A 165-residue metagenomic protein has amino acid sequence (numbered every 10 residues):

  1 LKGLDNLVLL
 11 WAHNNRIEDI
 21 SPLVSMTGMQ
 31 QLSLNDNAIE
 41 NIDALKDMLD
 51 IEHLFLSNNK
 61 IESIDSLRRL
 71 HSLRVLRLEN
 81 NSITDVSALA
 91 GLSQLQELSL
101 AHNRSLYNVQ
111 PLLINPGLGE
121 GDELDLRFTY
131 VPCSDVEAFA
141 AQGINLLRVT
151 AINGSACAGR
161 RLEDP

Functional and structural regions predicted by a protein language model:
G3-E18, P22-E40, A44-E62, S66-T84 (+3 more regions): Concave beta-strand-loop units of leucine-rich repeat
